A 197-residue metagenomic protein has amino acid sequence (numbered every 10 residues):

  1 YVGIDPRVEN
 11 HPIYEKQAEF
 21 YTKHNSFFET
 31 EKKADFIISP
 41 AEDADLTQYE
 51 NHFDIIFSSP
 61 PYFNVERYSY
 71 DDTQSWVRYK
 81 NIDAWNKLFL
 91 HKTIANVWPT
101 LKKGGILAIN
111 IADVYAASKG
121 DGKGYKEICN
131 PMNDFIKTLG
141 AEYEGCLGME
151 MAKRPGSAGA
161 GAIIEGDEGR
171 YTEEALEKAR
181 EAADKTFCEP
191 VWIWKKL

Functional and structural regions predicted by a protein language model:
Y1-L197: Class I S-adenosyl-L-methionine-dependent methyltransferase catalytic core
